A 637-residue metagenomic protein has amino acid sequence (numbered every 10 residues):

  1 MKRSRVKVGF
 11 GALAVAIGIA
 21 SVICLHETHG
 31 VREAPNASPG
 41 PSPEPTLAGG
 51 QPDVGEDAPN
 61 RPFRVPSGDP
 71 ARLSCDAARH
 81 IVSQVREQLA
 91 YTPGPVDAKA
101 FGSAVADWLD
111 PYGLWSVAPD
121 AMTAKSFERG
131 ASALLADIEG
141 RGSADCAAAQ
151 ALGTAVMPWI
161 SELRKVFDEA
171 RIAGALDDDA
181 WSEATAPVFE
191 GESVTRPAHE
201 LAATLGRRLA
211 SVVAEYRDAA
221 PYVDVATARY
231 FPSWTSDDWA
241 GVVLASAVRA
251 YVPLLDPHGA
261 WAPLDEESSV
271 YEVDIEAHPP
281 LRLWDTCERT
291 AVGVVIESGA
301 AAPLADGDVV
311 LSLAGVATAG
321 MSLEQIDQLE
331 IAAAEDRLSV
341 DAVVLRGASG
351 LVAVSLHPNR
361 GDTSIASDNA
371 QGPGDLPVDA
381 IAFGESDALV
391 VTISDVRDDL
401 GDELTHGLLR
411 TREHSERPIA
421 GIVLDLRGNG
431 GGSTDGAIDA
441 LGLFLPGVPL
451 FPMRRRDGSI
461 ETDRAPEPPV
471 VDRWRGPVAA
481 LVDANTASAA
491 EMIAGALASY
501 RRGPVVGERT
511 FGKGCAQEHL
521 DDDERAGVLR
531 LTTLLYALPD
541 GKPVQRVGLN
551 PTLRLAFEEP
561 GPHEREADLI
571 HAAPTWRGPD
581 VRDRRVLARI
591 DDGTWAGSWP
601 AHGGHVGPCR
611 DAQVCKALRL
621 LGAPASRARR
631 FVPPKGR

Functional and structural regions predicted by a protein language model:
K2-T28: Sec-dependent N-terminal signal peptides
R5, L25-P35, P45-L89, K99-G102 (+4 more regions): C-terminal "post-core" interaction segments
G18, V22-G259, P579-R637: Terminal targeting/pro-maturation regions of precursor/exported proteins
Y230-S236, E266-V270, V423-G432: Conserved short loop/turn motifs at secondary-structure junctions
R249-S298, G374-A380: PDZ/PDZ-like peptide-tail recognition elements
L255-D256, D274-L281, C287-V292, L304 (+5 more regions): Short flexible coil/turn linkers enriched for glycine and charged/polar residues that connect secondary-structure
S298-V309, A332-E335, R417, A496: A short glycine-leucine-enriched loop at secondary-structure breakpoints that most characteristically corresponds
A301-L329, I422-R427: Conserved PDZ fold ligand-binding element
